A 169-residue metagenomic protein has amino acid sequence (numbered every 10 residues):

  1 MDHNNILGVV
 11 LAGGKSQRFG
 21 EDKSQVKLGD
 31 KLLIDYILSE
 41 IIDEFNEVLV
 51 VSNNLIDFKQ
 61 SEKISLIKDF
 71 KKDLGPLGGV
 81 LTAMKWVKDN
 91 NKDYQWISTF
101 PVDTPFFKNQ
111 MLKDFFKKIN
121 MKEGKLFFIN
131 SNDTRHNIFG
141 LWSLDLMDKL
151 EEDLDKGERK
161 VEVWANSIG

Functional and structural regions predicted by a protein language model:
D2-E158, V163-G169: Nucleotide and nucleotide-moiety/phosphate-recognizing core
